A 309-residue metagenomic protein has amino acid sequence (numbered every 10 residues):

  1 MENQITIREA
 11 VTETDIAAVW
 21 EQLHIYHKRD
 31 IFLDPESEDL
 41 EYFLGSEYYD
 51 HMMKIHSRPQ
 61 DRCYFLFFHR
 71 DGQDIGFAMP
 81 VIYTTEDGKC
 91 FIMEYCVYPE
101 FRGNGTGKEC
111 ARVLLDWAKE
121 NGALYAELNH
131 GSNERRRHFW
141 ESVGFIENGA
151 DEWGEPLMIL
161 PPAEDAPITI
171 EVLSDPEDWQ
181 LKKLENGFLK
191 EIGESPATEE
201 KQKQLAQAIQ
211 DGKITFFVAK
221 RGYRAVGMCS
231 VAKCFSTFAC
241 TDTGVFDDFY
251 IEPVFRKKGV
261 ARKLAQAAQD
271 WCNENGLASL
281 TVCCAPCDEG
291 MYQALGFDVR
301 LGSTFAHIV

Functional and structural regions predicted by a protein language model:
E9-G88, M93, Y98, A111 (+4 more regions): Acetyl-CoA-dependent GNAT
V97, G103-D116, S142, I251 (+1 more regions): Conserved acetyl-CoA-binding loop-helix of GNAT-fold acetyltransferases
A111, N133-R136, W153-M158, A265 (+1 more regions): Short glycine/proline-centered loop/turn elements that form peptide/ligand docking sites
E127-R137, L280-M291, A306-V309: Conserved beta-strand-loop-alpha-helix junction that forms the acyl-donor binding cleft
E141-A150, Q293-S303: Conserved acetyl-CoA-binding loop of GNAT-fold acetyltransferases
P162-E171: Low-complexity, Pro/Thr/Ser/Gly/Ala-rich linker/spacer regions in secreted, extracellular modular proteins
F235-K258: Mid-chain, well-packed structural core segment of small domains
